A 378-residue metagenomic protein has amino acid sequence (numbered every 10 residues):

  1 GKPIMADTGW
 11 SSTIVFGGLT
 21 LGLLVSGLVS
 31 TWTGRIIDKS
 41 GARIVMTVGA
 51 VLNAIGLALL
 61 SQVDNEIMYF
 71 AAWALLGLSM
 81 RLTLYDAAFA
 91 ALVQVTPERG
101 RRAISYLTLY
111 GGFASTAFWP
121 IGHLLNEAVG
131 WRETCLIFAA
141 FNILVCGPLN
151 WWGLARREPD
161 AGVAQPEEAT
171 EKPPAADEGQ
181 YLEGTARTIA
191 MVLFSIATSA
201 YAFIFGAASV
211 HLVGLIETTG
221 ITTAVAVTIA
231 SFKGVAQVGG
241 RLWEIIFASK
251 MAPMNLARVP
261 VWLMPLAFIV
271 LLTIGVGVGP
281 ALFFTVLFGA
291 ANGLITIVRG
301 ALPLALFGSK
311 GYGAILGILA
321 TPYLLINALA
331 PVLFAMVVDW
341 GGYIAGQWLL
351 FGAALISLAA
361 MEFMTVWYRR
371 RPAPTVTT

Functional and structural regions predicted by a protein language model:
G1, G184-G239, A330: Extracytoplasmic gate region of multi-pass secondary transporters
I4-M5, I36-I37, P120-V129, I216-E217 (+2 more regions): Interfacial helix-cap and linker-helix signal at transmembrane-aqueous boundaries of multi-pass secondary transporters
L28-I67: Conserved MFS/SLC helix-loop-helix module at the cytosolic interface between two early adjacent transmembrane helices
V29-G41, G240-P253, V338-D339: Helix-to-loop junctions at the C-terminal end of transmembrane segments in multipass secondary transporters
G56, I67-T83, S199, P280-L294: Hydrophobic core of transmembrane alpha-helices in multi-pass small-molecule transporters, especially MFS/SLC-type
M80-T96, L294-F307: Intracellular juxtamembrane helix-capping segments at the cytosolic ends of symmetry-related transmembrane helices
Y110-E158: Helix-loop-helix hairpin linking two adjacent transmembrane segments in secondary transporters
K233, M251-L302: C-terminal transmembrane helical hairpin of 12-TM major facilitator-type secondary transporters
